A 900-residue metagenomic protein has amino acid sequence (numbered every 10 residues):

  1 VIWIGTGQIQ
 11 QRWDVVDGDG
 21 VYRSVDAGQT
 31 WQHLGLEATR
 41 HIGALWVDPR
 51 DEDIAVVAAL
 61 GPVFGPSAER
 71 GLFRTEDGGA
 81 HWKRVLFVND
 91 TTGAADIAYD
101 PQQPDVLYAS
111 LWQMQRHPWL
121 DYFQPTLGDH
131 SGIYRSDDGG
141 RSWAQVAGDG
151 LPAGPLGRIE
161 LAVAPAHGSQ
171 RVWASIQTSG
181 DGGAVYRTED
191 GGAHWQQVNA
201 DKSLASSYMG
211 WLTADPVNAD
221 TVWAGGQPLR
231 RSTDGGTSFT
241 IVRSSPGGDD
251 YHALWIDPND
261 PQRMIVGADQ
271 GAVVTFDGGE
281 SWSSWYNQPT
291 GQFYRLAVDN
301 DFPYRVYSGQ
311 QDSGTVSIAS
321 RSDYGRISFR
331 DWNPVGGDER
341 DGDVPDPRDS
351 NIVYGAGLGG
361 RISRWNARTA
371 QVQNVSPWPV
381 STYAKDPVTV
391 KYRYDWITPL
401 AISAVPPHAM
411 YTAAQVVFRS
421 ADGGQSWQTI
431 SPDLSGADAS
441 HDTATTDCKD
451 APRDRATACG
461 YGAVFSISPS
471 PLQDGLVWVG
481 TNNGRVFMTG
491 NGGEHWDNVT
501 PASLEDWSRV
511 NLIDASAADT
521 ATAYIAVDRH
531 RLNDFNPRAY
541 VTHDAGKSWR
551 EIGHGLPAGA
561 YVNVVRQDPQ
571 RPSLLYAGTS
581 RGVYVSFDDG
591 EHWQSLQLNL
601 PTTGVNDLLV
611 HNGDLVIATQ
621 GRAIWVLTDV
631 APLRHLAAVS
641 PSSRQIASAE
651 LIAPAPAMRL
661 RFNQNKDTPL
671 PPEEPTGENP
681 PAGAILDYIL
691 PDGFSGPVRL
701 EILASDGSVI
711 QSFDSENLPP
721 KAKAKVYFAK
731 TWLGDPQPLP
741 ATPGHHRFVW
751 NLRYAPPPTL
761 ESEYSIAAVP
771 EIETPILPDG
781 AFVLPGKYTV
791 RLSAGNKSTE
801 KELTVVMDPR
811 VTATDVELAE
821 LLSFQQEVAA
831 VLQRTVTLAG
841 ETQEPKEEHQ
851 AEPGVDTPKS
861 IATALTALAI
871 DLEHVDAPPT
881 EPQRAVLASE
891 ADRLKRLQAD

Functional and structural regions predicted by a protein language model:
V1-E674, P681-A684, L718: Beta-propeller blade termini and top-face loops
G154, H167, A518, N679 (+3 more regions): Surface-exposed coil/turn segments at beta-strand junctions on protein surfaces, enriched
W365, L686-D687, F694-F713, K787-R791: Beta-strand-rich binding/interaction modules
L633-N663, E802-V836: Low-complexity, Pro/Ser/Thr- and charge-rich linker/hinge segments at domain boundaries
Q664-R699, L703-A704, P743-V749, L832: Contiguous beta-strand segments within globular domains
V709-A781: Glycine-centered tight-turn motifs at strand-turn-strand junctions
A755-L760, S793-K801: Short acidic/polar inter-strand loop motif in beta-rich domains
K787, A794, K801-L803, V836-D900: Mature extracytoplasmic or organellar-lumen-exposed domains after removal of signal/transit peptides
